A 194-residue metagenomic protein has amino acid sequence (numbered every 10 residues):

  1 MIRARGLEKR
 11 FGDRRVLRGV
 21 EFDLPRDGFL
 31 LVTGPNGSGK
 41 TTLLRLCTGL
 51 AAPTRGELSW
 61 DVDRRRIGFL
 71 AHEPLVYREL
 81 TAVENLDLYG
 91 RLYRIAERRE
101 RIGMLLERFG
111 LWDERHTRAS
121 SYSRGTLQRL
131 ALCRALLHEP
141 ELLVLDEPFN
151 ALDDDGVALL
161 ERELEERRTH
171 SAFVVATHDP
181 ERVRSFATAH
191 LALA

Functional and structural regions predicted by a protein language model:
I2, L17-G19: Conserved structural motif at the start of ABC-family nucleotide-binding domains
T33-P35: The feature captures the beta-strand-to-loop junction immediately N-terminal to the Walker
T48: Helix-to-loop junction immediately C-terminal to a conserved catalytic motif
D87, E97-E114: Conserved ABC ATPase "signature" region
L132: Hydrophobic anchor residue at the start of the ABC signature
L143-E147: Catalytic Walker B motif of ABC-type/P-loop ATPase nucleotide-binding domains
